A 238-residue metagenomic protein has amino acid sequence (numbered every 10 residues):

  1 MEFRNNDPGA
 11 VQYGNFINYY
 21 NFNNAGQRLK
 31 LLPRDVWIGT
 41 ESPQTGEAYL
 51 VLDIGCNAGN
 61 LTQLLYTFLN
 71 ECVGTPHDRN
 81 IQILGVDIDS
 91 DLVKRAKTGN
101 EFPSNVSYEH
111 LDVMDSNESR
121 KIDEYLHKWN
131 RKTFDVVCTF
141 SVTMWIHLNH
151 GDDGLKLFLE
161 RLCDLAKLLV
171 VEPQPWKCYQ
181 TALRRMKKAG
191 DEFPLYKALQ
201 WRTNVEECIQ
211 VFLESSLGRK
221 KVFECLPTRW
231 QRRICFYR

Functional and structural regions predicted by a protein language model:
M1-G46: Class I SAM-dependent methyltransferase Rossmann-like catalytic core, especially the SAM/SAH-binding loop
A48-N57: Conserved class I S-adenosyl-L-methionine
A58-D78: Conserved SAM-binding loop of SAM-dependent methyltransferases across substrates and taxa, primarily the Class I
Q82-D87: Conserved SAM-binding motif I beta-strand of class I
A96-K97: Conserved SAM-binding loop
F134-H150: A short SAM/SAH-binding and catalytic strip from SAM-dependent methyltransferases
I146-R161: A short, conserved alpha-helix within the catalytic core of class I
L165-C178: Conserved beta-strand signature within the Rossmann-like core of class I S-adenosyl-L-methionine
